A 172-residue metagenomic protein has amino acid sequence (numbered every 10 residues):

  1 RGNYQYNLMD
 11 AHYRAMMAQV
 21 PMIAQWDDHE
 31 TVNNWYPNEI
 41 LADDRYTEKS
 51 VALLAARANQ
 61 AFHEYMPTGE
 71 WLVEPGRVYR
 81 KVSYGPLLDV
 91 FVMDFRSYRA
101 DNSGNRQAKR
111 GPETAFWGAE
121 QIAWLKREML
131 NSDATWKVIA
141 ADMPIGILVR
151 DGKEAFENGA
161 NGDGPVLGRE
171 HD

Functional and structural regions predicted by a protein language model:
R1-D172: Metal-dependent phosphoester/phosphodiester hydrolase catalytic core
